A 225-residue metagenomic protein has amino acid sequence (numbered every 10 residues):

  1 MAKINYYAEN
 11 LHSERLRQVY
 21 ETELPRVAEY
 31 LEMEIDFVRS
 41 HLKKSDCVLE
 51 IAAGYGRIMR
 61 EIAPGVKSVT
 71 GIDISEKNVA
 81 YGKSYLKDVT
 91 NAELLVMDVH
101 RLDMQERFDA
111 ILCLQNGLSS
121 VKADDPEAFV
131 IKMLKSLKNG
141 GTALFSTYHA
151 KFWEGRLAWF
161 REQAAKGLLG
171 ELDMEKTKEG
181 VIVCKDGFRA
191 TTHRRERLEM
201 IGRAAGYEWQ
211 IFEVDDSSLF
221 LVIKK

Functional and structural regions predicted by a protein language model:
M1-K43: Conserved class I S-adenosyl-L-methionine
A52-G54: Class I SAM-dependent methyltransferase "Motif I" SAM/SAH-binding loop
R57, I62-R101: Class I SAM-dependent methyltransferase SAM/SAH-binding core
H100-I111: A short acidic, Gly/Pro-enriched loop at the edge of an enzyme's catalytic core that lines a small-molecule cofactor
A110-D124: A short SAM/SAH-binding and catalytic strip from SAM-dependent methyltransferases
E127-N139: A short glycine-rich, Lys/Arg-flanked "PGG" loop and its adjoining helix->strand segment in the class I
L144-I201: SAM-dependent methyltransferase
Y207, E213-K225: Core SAM-dependent methyltransferase catalytic element
